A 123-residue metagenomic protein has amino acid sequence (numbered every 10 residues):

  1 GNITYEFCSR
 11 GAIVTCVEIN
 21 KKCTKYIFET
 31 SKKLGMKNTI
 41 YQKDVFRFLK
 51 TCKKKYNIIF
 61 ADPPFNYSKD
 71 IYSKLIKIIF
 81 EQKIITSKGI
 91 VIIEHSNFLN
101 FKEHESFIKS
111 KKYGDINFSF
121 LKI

Functional and structural regions predicted by a protein language model:
G1-I123: Class I S-adenosyl-L-methionine-dependent methyltransferase catalytic core
